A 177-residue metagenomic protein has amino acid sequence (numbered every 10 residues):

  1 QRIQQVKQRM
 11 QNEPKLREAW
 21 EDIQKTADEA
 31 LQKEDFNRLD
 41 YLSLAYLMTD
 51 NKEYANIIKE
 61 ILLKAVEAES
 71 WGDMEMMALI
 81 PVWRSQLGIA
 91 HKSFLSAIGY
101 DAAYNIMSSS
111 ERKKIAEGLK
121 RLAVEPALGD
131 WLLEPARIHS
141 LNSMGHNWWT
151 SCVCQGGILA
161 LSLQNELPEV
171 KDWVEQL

Functional and structural regions predicted by a protein language model:
Q1-E13: N-terminal module-boundary/linker segments of secreted carbohydrate-active enzymes
K7, L16-W20, D28-L177: Aromatic-lined, polymer-binding surfaces characteristic of secreted/periplasmic polysaccharide-degrading enzymes
